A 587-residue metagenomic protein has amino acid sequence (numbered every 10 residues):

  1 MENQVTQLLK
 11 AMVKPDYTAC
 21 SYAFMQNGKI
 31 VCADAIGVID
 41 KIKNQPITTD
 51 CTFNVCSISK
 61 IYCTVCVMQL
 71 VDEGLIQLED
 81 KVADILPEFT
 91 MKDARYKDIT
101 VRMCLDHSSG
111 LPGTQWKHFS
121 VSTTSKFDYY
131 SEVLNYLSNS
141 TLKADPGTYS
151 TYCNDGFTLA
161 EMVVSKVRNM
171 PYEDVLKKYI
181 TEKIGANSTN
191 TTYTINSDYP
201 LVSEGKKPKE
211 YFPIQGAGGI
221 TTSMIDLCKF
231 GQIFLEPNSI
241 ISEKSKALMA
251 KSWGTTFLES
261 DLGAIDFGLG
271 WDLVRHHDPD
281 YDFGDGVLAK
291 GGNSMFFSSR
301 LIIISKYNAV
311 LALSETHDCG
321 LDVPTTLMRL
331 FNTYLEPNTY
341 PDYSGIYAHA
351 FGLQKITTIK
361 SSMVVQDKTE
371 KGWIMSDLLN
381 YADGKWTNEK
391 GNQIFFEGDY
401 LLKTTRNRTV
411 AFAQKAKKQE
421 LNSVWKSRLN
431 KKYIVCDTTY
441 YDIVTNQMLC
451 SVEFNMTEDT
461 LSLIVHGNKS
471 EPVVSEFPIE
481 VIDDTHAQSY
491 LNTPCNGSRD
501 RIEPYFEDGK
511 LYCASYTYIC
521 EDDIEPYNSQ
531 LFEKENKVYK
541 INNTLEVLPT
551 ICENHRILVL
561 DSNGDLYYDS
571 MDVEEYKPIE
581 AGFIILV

Functional and structural regions predicted by a protein language model:
M1-A35, K177, E210-V587: Catalytic loop of the DD-peptidase/beta-lactamase superfamily, centered on the K-T-G motif and neighboring
Q4, A11-A23, I42-C104, K143-D155 (+4 more regions): Short active-site loop at a secondary-structure junction that contains or immediately precedes the catalytic residue(s)
L9, Y22, G28, K60-C63 (+8 more regions): Residue-level preference for non-acidic, small/hydrophobic
V13, V71, L75, T90 (+4 more regions): Secondary-structure transition/hinge residues
K29, A35, D40, A94-L301: Short, surface-exposed loop or secondary-structure junction motifs that flank catalytic or metal-binding residues
C32, F53, I85, Y172 (+1 more regions): Conserved hydrophobic/aromatic "anchor" residues that stabilize well-ordered secondary structure elements
V38, E88, E315: Active-site donor-binding loop signature of nucleotide-sugar glycosyltransferases
N44-P46, T114, V310-L311: Short small-residue beta-strand/loop micro-motif enriched in glycine and branched aliphatics
